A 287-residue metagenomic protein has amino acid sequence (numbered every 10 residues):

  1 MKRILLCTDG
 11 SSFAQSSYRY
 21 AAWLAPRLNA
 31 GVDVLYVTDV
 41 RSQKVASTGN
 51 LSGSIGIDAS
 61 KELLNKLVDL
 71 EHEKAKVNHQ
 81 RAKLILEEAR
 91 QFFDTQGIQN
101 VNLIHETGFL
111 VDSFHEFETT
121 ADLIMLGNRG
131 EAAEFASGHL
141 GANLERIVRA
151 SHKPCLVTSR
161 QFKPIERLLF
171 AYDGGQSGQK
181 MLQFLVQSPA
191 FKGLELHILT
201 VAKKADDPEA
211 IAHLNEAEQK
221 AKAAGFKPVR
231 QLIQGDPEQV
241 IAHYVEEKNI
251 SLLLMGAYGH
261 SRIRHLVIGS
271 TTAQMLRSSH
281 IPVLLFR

Functional and structural regions predicted by a protein language model:
M1-K2, R287: Absolute protein N-terminus
K2-V68, A150, K163-Q231: Small/aliphatic-rich secondary-structure junction motif
F13-Y20, P26-R27, L103-Q161, Y244-R287: Gly/Ser-rich helix-loop-strand patches that form or flank binding pockets for ribonucleotide-derived cofactors
V34, N102-H105, V157, I198 (+2 more regions): A structural preference for short, hydrophobic beta-strand core positions in alpha/beta folds
R41-V45, N50, H72-I124, A223-L266 (+1 more regions): Structural beta-alpha unit
D58-L63, K83-L86, H115-F117, K153-C155 (+3 more regions): Short hydrophobic/aromatic-rich motifs at helix boundaries and adjacent loops
